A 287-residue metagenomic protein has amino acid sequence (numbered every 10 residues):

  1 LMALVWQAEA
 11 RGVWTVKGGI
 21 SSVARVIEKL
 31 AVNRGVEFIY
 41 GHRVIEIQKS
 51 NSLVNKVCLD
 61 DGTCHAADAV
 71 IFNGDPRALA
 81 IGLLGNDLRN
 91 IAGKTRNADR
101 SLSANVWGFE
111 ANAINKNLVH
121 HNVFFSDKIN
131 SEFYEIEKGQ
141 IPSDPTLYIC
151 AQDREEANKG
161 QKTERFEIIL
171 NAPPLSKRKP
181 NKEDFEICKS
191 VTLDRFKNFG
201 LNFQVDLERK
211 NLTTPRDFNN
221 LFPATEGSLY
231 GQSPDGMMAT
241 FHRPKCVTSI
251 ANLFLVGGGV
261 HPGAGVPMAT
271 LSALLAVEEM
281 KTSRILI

Functional and structural regions predicted by a protein language model:
L1-Q7, N171-A172, T248: Residues forming anionic-ligand binding surfaces in small-molecule and nucleic-acid pockets of primarily soluble enzymes
A3-C58: Helical element adjacent to the flavin cofactor pocket in flavoenzyme catalytic cores
L4, Y148, N202-P262: A glycine-rich dinucleotide-binding beta-alpha-beta segment and adjacent secondary-structure elements that constitute
R25, I45-G160: Mid-domain catalytic core of redox enzymes that form a hydrophobic substrate pocket/lid adjacent to a catalytic redox
K49, T213, K281-I287: Active-site-proximal substrate-binding core of FAD-dependent oxidoreductases
I71, F109, I168, F196 (+3 more regions): Hydrophobic, well-ordered secondary-structure elements that form the walls of internal hydrophobic environments
N112-R216: C-terminal segments that line or cap access tunnels to active or ligand-binding sites in enzymes and enzyme-associated
G258-K281: A conserved FAD-binding loop/helix module that cradles the flavin
